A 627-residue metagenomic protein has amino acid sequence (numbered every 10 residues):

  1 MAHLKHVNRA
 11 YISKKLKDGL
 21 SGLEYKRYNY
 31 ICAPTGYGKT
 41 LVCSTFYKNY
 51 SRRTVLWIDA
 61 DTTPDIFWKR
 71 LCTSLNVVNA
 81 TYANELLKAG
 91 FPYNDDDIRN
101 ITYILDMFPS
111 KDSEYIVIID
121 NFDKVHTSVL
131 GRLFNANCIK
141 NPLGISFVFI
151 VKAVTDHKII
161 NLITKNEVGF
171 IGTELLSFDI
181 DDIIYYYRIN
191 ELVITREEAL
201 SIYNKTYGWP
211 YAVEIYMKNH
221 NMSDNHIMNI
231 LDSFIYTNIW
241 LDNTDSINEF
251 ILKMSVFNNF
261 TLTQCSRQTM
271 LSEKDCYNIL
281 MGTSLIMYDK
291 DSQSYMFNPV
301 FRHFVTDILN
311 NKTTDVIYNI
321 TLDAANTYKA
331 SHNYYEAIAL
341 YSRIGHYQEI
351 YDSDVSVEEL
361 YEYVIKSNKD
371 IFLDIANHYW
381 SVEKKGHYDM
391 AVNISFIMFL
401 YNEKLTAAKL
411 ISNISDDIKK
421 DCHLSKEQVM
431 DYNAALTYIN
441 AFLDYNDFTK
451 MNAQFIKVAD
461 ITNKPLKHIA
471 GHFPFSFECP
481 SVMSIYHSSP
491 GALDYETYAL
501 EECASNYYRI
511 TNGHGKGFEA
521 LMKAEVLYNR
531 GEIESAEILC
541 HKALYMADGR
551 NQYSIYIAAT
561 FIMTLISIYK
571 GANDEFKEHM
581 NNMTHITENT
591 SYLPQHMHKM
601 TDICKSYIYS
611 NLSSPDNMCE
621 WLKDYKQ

Functional and structural regions predicted by a protein language model:
N29-W57: P-loop NTPase Walker A phosphate-binding motif
G36, G169-T173, I180, Y185-E249 (+5 more regions): Amphipathic alpha-helical "lid/sensor" segments that cap RecA-like P-loop NTPase cores
L41-C43, R132-S201, Y211-Y216, V300: Alpha-helical sensor/transducer elements of the RecA-like P-loop NTPase core
D65-K88: Conserved NTP-binding/hydrolysis module of P-loop NTPases
I104-L130: Conserved P-loop NTPase "ATPase switch" module shared by AAA+ and STAND
T237, F257, T263-Y328, D370-L373: C-terminal leucine-rich, beta-strand-based interaction scaffolds used for sensing/assembly
D315-Y401, T406, L410-N413: Extended alpha-helical scaffolding segments used for macromolecular assembly and cargo binding
E359, A376-S381, S412-L424, I456-I469 (+4 more regions): Amphipathic alpha-helical segments of tetratricopeptide repeats
